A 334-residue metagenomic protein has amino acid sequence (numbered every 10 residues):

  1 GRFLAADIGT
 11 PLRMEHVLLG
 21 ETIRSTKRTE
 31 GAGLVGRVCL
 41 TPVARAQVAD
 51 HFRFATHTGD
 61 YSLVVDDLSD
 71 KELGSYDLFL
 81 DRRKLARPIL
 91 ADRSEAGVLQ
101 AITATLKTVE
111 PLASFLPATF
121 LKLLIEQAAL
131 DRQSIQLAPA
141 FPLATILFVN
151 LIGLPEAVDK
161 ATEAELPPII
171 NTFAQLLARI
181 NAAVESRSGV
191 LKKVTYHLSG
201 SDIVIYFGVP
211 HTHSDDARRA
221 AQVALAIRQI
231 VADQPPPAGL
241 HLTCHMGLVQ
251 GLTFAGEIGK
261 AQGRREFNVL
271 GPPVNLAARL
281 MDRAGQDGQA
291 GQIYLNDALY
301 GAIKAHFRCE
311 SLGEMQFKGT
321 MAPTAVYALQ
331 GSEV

Functional and structural regions predicted by a protein language model:
G1-A5, R13-G20, S25, A32-R132 (+5 more regions): Cytosolic regulatory/linker segments at or just downstream of nucleotide-handling modules in signal-transduction
G1-E21, I146-G153, V184-R219, D233-P272 (+2 more regions): Catalytic core of nucleotidyl cyclases, primarily class III adenylyl/guanylyl cyclases
T22-S25, I169-L176, A220-V223, I227 (+1 more regions): Hydrophobic alpha-helical membrane-association signature
T26-K27, D131-L137, L151, A157-V158 (+4 more regions): Generic recognition of flexible, low-complexity loop/linker segments
R28-E30, I180, L276-G285: Substrate-engagement module of ASCE P-loop NTPases
P142-A144: Active-site-adjacent "gating/activation" loops or surface patches in catalytic cores
P155-N181: Conserved long alpha-helical elements within nucleotide-processing catalytic cores of c-di-GMP signaling and class III
T172-V190, V223-P237, H306: Generic non-transmembrane alpha-helical segments
